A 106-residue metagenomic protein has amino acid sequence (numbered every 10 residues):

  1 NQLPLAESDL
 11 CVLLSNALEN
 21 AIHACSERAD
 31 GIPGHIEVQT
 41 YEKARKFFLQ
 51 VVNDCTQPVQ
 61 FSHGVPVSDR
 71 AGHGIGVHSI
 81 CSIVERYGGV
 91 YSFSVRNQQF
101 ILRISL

Functional and structural regions predicted by a protein language model:
N1-L13: Conserved short strand/loop->alpha-helix "switch" segment adjacent to the catalytic nucleotide/phosphoryl-transfer site
S15-H23: Conserved polar catalytic motif of the HATPase_c/GHKL fold
I22-D30: A short, flexible helix-to-loop-to-beta junction within the catalytic ATP-binding CA
P33-R45: Short beta-strand/loop element within the Bergerat-fold HATPase_c
F47-H78: Glycine-rich/acidic phosphate-handling loop/turn and adjacent ATP-lid/helix of nucleotide-binding kinase/ATPase domains
Q57, R96-R103: Glycine-rich nucleotide-binding loop
G88-Q98: Glycine-rich ATP-binding loops of the HATPase_c
